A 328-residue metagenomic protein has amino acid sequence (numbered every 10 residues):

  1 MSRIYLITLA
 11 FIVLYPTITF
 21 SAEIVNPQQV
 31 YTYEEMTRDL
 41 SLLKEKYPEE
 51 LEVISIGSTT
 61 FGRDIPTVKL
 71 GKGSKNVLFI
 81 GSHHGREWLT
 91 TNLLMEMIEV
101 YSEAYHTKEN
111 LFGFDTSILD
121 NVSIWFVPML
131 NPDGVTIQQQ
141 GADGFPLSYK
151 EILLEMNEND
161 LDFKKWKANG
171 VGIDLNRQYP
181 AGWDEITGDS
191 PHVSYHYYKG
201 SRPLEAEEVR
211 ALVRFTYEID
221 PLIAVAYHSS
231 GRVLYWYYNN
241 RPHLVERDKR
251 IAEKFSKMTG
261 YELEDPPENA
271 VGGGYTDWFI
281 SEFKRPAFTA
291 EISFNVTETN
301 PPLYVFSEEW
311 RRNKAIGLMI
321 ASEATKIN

Functional and structural regions predicted by a protein language model:
M1-L6: Positively charged n-region of N-terminal signal peptides that target proteins for export
I7-P16: Bacterial N-terminal signal peptides
F20-F61: Short glycine- and acidic-rich boundary segments immediately preceding or forming the N-terminal edge of structured
E49-E52, R63, G73-N76, D120-W125 (+3 more regions): Loop/turn elements at helix/coil->beta-strand transitions in domains of secreted/extracellular proteins
G62, I80-L94, M129-L130: Short HxH-centered metal-ligating active-site micro-motif
P66-S74, S82: Short beta-strand-to-loop junctions in surface cap/lid or active-site-entrance loops
S74, L89, E96-I98, S102-N240 (+1 more regions): Active-site/substrate-binding loop(s) of hydrolase catalytic cores
Y179-N328: Metallocarboxypeptidase
